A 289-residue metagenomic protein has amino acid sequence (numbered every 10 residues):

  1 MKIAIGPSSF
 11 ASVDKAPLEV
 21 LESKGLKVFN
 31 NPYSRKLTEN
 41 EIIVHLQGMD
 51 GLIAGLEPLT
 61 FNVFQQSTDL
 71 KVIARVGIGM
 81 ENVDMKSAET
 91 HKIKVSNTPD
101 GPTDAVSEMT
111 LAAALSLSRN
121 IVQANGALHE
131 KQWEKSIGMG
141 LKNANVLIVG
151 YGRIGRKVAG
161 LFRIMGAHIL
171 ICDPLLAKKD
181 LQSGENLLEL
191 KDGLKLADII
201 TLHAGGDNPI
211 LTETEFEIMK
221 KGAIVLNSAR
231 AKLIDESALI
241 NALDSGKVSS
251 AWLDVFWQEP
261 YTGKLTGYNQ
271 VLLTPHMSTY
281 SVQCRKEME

Functional and structural regions predicted by a protein language model:
M1-M49, G166, L170: N-terminal glycine-/charge-rich "phosphate-binding" loop or analogous flexible N-terminal tail
K2, S12, P17, S23 (+3 more regions): C-terminal helix-to-coil terminal segments
L46, S67-L70, L194: Structural signal for repeat-unit boundaries in curved repeat scaffolds
I53, K71-A74, T201: N-terminal Rossmann-like NAD(P) cofactor-binding module of classical short-chain dehydrogenase/reductase
F61-F64, L175-K264: Rossmann-like adenosine-cofactor binding region
L70, K142-N145, G222: Phosphate-coordination loops involved in phosphoryl transfer and adenosine-cofactor binding
H91-I93, T98-N145, K157-G160, I164: Phosphate-binding beta-alpha-beta segment of Rossmann-like dinucleotide-binding domains, i.e., the NAD(P)
Y151-G152: Glycine-rich Rossmann-fold phosphate-binding loop(s) that bind the pyrophosphate of adenine dinucleotide cofactors
